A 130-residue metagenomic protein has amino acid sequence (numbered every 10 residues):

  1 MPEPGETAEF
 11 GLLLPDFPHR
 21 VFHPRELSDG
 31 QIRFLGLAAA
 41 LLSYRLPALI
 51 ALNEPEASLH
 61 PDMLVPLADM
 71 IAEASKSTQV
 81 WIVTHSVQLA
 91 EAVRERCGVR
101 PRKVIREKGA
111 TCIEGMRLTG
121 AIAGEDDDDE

Functional and structural regions predicted by a protein language model:
M1-L42, L49, P55-D62: Conserved ABC ATPase signature
G5, F17, L46, E95 (+1 more regions): Short strand-connecting beta-turns/loops that link adjacent beta-strands
T7, I32, P47, S77 (+1 more regions): Active-site lining segments that contact anionic ligands and/or coordinate catalytic metals
L41-Y44, V93: Generic structural signal for hydrophobic core residues of well-folded globular domains
L46-L49, H60, K76-W81: Loop/turn-to-beta-strand initiation segments
N53-E54, T84: Conserved acidic E/D residue at the C-terminus of a beta-strand in Rossmann-like folds
V65-E130: C-terminal lobe/lid and adjacent interdomain/linker elements of RecA-like ASCE P-loop ATPase modules
